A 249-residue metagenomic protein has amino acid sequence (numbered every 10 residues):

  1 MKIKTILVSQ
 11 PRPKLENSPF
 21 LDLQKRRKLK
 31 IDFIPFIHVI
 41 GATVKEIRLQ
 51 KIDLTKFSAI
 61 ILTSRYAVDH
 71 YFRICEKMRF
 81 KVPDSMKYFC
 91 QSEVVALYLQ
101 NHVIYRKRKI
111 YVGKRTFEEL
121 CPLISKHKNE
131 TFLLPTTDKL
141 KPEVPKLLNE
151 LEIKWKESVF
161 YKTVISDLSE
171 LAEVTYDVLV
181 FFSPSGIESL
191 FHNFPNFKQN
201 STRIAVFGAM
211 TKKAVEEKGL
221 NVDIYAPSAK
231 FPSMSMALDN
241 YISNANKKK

Functional and structural regions predicted by a protein language model:
M1-K249: Conserved beta-alpha
